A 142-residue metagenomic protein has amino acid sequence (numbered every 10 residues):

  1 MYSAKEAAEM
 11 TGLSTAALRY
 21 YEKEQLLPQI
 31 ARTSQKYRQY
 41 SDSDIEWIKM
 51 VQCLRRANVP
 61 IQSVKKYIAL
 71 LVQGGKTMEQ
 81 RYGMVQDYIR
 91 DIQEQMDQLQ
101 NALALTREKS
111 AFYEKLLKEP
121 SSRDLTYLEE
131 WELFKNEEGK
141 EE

Functional and structural regions predicted by a protein language model:
M1-A69: Basic helix-turn-helix/winged-helix DNA-binding cores and closely related short helical interaction motifs
K5, K23-E24, Y40-S43, M50 (+6 more regions): Generic signature of intrinsically disordered, low-complexity segments enriched in small/polar residues
I68-K76: Short helix-loop hinge/linker segments at domain boundaries
G75-E142: C-terminal regulatory/oligomerization modules of transcriptional regulators
